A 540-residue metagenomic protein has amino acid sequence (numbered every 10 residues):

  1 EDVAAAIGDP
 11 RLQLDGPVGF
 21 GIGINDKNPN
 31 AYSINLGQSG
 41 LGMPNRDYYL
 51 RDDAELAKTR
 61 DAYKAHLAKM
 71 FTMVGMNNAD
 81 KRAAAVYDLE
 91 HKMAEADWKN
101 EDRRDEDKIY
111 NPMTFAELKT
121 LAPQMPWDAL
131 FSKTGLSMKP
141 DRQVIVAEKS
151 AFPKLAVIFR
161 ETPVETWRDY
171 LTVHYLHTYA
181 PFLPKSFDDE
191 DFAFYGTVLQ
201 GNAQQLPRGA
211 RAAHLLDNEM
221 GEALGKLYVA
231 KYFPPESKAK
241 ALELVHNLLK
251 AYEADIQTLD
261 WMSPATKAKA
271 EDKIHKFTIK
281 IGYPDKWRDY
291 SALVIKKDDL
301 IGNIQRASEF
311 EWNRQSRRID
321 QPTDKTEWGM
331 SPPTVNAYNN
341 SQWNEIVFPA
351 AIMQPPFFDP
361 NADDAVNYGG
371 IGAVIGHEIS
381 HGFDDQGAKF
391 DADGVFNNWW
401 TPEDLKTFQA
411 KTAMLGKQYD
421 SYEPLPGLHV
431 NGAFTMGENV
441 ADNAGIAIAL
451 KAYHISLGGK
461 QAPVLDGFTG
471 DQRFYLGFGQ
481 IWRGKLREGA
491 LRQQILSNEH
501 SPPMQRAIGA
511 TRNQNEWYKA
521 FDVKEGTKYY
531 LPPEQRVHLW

Functional and structural regions predicted by a protein language model:
E1-N247: Noncatalytic, helix-rich "gating/capping" subdomain that lines the substrate-entry/channel surface of large enzyme
K92, L121-Q124, I145-K149, L206-G209 (+3 more regions): Intrinsically disordered, low-complexity linker/terminal regions across diverse proteins
